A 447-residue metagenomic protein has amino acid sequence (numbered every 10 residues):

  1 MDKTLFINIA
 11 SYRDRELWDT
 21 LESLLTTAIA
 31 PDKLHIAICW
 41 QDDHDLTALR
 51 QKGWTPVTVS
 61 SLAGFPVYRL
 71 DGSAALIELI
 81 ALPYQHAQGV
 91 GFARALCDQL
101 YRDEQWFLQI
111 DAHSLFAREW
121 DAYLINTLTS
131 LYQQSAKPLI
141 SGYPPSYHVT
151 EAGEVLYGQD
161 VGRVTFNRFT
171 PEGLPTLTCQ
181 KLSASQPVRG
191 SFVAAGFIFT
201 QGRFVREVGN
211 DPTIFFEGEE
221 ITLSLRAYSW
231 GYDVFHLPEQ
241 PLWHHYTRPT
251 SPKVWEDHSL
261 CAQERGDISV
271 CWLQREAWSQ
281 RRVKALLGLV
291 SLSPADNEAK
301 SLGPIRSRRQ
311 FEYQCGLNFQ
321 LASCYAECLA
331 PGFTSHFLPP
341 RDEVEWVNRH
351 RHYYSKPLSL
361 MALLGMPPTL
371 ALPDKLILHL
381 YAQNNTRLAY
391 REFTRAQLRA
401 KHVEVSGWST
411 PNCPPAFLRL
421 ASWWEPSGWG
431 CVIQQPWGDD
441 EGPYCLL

Functional and structural regions predicted by a protein language model:
D2-G303: Catalytic cores of eukaryotic secretory-pathway lumenal/extracellular enzymes that build and remodel glycoconjugates
E151-G153, G173-S185, G190-G196, S251-L447: Terminal low-complexity segments of carbohydrate-biosynthetic enzymes
